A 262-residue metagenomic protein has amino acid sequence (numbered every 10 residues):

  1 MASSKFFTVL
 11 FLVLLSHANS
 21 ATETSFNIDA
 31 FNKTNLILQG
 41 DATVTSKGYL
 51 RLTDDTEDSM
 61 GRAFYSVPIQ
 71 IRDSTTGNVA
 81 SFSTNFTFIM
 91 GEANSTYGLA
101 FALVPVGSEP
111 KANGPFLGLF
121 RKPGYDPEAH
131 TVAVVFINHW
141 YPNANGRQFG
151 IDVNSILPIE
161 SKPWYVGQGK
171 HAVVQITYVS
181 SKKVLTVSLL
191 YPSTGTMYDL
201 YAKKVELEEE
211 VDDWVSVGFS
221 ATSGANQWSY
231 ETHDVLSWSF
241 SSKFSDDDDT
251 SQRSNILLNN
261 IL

Functional and structural regions predicted by a protein language model:
A2-L262: Polar, low-complexity loop segments and adjacent catalytic/binding residues used for recognizing and processing sugar
